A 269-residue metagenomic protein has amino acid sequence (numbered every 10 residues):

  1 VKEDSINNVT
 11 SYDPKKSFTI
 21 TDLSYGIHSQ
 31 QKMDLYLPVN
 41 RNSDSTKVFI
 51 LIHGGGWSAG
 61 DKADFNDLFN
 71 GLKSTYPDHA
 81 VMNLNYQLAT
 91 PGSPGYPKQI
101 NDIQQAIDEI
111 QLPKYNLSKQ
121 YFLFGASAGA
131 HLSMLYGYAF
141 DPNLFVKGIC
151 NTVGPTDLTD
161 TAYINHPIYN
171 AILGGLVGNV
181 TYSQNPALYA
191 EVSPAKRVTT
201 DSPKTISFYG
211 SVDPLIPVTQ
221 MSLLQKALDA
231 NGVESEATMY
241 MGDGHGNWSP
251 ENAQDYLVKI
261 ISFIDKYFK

Functional and structural regions predicted by a protein language model:
K2-K269: Alpha/beta-hydrolase superfamily serine-hydrolase fold, recognizing
